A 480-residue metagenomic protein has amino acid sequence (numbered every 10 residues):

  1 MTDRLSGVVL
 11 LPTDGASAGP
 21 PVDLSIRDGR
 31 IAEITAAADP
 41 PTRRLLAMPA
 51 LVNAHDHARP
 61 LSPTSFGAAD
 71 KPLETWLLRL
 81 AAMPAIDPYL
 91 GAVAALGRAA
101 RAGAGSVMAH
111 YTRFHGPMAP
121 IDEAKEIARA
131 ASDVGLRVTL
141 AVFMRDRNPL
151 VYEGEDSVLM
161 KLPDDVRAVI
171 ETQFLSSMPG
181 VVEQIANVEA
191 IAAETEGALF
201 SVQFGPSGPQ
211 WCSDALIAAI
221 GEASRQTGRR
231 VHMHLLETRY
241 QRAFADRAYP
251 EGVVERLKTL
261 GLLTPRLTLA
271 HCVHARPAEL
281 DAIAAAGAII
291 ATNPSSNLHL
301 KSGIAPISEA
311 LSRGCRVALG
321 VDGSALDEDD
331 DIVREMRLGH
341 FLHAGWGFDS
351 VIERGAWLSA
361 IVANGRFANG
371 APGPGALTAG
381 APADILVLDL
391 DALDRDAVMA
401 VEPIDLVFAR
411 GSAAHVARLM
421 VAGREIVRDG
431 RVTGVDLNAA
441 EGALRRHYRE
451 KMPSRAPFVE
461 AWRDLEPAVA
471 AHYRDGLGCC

Functional and structural regions predicted by a protein language model:
M1-V22, R27, I361-C480: Active-site microenvironment of metallo-dependent hydrolases
T2-G7, D28, E33-L78, V93 (+1 more regions): Replace "His-x-His-based motif
V8, L24, G29, R44 (+15 more regions): Divalent metal-coordination and catalytic microenvironments
P63-F66, L150-E153, R239-E251, E279-D281 (+4 more regions): Histidine/acidic-residue-rich catalytic or RNA/ligand-binding cores of hydrolases and nuclease-related proteins
S65-R137, E183-G197, R445: Alpha-helical scaffold segments that flank or form the walls of functional sites
D122-A270: Metal-coordinating catalytic core of metallo-dependent amide/deamination hydrolases
S224-R230, L262-P265, A282-A291, S312-V317 (+1 more regions): Glycine-enriched alpha-helix->loop->beta-strand junction motifs that scaffold or abut catalytic
T259-R266, S308-A392: His/Asp/Glu-enriched, well-ordered alpha-helical/loop segment that forms or immediately abuts the divalent-metal
